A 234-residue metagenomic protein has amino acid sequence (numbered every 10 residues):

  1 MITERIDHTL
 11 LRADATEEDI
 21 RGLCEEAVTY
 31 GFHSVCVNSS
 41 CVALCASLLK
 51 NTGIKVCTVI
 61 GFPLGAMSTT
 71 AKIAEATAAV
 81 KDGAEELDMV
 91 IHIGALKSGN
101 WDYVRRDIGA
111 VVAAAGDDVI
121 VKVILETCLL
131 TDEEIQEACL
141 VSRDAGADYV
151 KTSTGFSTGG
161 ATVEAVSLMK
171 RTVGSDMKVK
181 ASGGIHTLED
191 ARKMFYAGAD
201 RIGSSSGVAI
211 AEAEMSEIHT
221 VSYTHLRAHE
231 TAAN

Functional and structural regions predicted by a protein language model:
M1-L64, T69, I73, K81 (+1 more regions): Conserved N-terminal beta1-alpha1 strand-loop-helix module at the mouth
E4-I6, V35-V37, V56-I60, L87-M89 (+4 more regions): Hydrophobic faces of well-ordered beta-strands that scaffold small-molecule active sites in alpha/beta enzyme cores
D7, C45, A79, V123 (+2 more regions): Conserved, mostly hydrophobic/aromatic
S39-G53, G94-V111, T131-I135, F156-K170 (+1 more regions): Active-site-adjacent beta->alpha loops and helix N-cap segments on the catalytic face of soluble alpha/beta enzymes
V59-T70, L125-L130, K178-L188: Glycine-rich beta-to-alpha transition loops that act as phosphate-gripper elements at the mouths of alpha/beta enzyme
A71-E75, E134-A138, H186-A197: Catalytic cores of alpha/beta
E85-A95, Y149-G159, F195-E217: Glycine-rich phosphate-binding active-site loops on the catalytic face of alpha/beta enzymes
T224-T231: Conserved small/polar residues in nucleotide/adenosyl-binding loops
